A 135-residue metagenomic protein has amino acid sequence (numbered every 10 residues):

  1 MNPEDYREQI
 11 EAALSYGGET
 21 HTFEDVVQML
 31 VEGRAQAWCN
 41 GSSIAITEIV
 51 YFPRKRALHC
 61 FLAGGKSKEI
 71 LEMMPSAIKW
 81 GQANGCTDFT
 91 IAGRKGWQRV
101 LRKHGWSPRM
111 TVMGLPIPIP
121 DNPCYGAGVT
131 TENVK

Functional and structural regions predicted by a protein language model:
M1-H21: Short amphipathic alpha-helix that is part of the acyltransferase structural core
L14-A35: Active-site rim helix/loop that mediates acceptor-substrate recognition in acyltransferases
V26-Q28, I49-V50, K79: Short, flexible, glycine/charge-rich loop motifs used to bind or transfer phosphoryl groups or to couple energy/partner
V31-E69: Conserved donor-binding loop and adjoining core beta-sheet/short helix segment in diverse acyl/aminoacyl transferases
N40-S43, A83-C86, S107-R109: Short glycine/proline-enriched coil/turn segments at helix->beta-strand junctions
K55-H104: Acyl-donor binding region in acyl/amide transferases
I91-K95, R99-N133: Active-site/acyl-donor-binding loops of N-acyltransferases
